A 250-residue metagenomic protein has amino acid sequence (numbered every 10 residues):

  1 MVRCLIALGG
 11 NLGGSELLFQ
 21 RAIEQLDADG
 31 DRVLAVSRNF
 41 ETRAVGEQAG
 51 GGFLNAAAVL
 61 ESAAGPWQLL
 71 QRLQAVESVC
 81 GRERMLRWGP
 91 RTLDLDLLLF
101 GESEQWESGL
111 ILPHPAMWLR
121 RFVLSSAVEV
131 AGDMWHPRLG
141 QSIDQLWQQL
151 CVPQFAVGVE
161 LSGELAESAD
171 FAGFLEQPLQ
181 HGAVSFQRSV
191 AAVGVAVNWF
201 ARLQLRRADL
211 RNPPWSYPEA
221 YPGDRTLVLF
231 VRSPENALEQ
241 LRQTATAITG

Functional and structural regions predicted by a protein language model:
V2-I6, L12-R87, T92, G101-E104 (+2 more regions): Nucleotide and nucleotide-moiety/phosphate-recognizing core
G9-G10, G163: Residue-level signal for short, function-critical loop segments
V45-G52, L70, Q74-S78, R82-G163 (+1 more regions): Flexible, gly/pro- and Lys/Arg-enriched active-site loops
V157-P178: Glycine-rich phosphate-binding P-loop
